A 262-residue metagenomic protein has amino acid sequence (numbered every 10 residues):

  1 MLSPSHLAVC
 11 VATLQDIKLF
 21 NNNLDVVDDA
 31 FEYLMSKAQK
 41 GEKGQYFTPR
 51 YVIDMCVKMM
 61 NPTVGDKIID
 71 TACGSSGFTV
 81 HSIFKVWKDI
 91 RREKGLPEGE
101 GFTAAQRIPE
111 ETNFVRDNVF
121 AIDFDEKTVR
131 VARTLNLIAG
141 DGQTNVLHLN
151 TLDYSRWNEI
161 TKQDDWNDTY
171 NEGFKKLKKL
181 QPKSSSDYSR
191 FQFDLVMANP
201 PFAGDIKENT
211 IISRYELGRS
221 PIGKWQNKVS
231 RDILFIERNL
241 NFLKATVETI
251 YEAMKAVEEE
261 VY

Functional and structural regions predicted by a protein language model:
M1-K37: Long recognition/docking surfaces used for binding and targeting
L19-N23, R91, P201-T210: Proline-centered turn/helix-capping motifs that create local helix->coil transitions or kinks
F20, L24, Y46-R50, V229: Conserved phosphate/pyrophosphate-binding and hydrolysis machinery centered on Walker-type P-loop NTPases, extending
S36, F84, F202, A245: Glycine-rich, acidic and aromatic/proline-enriched surface loops and short helix-turn segments that act as binding
Q45-K175, D187, F191, L195 (+2 more regions): Conserved S-adenosyl-L-methionine
T161-K162, W166-S184, K207-N227, V257-V261: A mobile, often basic/glycine-rich helix-loop segment that functions as the active-site lid/recognition loop
K224-Y262: Conserved Class I SAM-dependent methyltransferase catalytic core
